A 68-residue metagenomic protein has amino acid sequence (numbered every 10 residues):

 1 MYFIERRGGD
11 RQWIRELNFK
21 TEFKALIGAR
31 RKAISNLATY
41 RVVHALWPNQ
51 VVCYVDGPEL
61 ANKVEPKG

Functional and structural regions predicted by a protein language model:
M1-R15, V43-L46, D56: Short aromatic-glycine-(Arg/Gly/Cys) micro-motifs in beta-strand/loop hairpins
D10-R11, N18-H44: A short, charged, amphipathic alpha-helix used as a generic interaction element across diverse proteins
R15-T21, Y54-E59: Solvent-exposed serine/threonine-rich low-complexity stretches and specific carbohydrate-binding patches
K32-G68: Short, mixed-charge low-complexity intrinsically disordered segments
